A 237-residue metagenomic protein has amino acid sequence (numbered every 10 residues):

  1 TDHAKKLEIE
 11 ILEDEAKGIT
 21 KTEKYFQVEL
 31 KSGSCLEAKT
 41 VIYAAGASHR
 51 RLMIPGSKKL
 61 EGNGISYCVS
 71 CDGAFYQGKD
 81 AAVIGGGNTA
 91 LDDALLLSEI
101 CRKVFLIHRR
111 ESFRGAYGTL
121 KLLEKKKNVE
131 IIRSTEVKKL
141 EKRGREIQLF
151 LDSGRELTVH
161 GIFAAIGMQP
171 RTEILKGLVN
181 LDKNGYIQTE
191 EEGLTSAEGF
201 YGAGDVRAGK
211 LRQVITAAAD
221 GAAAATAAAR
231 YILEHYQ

Functional and structural regions predicted by a protein language model:
A4-L30, C35-A38, E99-E191, R230-Q237: A Rossmann-like FAD-binding core segment of flavoenzymes
A38-K39, G78, V159, A197: Active-site acidic short loop of glycosyltransferases
S48, M53, K58-F75, I166-Q213 (+2 more regions): FAD-site-proximal beta/loop scaffold in flavoenzymes
G64, K79-D80, K103: Residues that mark the start of a beta-strand
G85-G87: Glycine-rich Rossmann-fold phosphate-binding loop(s) that bind the pyrophosphate of adenine dinucleotide cofactors
A90-L91: N-terminal Rossmann-fold NAD(P) dinucleotide-binding loop
A94-L95: Generic hydrophobic/aromatic pocket-lining and core-packing "Φ" positions
